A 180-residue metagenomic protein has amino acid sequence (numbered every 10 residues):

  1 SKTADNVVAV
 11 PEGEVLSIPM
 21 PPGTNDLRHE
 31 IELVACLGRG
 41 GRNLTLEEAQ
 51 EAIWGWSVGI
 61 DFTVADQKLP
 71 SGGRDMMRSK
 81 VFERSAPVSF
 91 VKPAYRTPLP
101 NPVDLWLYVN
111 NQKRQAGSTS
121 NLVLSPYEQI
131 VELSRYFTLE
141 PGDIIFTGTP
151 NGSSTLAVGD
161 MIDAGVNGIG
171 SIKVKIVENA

Functional and structural regions predicted by a protein language model:
S1, V34-R39, V88, I130-V131: Short, conserved beta-strand element in jelly-roll/cupin
S1-I31: Extended, compositionally biased flexible segments
S1-K2, V10, P21, C36-G38 (+4 more regions): Short beta-strand-to-turn element immediately C-terminal to the catalytic PLP-Schiff-base lysine in fold type I
N6-V7, S17, E32-V34, G55-S57 (+4 more regions): Structural motif
E12-V15, P22, L44-A49, Q67-G72 (+2 more regions): A short secondary-structure junction signal
V15-L27, G41-E48, M76-K80, P93-R96 (+1 more regions): A generic local secondary-structure boundary/capping motif
E30-I60: RNA pseudouridine synthases
T63-A180: Catalytic-pocket segment enriched in acidic/His residues
